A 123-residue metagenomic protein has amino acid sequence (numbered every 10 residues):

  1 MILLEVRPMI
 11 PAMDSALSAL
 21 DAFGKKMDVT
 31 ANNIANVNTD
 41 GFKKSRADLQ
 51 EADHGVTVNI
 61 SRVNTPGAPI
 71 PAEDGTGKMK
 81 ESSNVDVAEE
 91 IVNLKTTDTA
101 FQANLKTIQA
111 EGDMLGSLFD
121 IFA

Functional and structural regions predicted by a protein language model:
I2-A123: Amphipathic alpha-helical polymerization modules
